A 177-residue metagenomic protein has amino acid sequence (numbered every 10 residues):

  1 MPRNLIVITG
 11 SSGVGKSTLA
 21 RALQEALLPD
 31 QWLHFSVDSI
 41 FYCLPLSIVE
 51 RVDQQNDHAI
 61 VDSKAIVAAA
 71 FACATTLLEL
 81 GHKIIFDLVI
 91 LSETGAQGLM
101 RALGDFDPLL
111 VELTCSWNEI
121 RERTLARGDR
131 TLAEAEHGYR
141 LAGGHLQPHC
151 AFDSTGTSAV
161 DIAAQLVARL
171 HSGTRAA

Functional and structural regions predicted by a protein language model:
I8: Hydrophobic anchor at the beta1->P-loop junction of P-loop NTPases
S11: P-loop (Walker A) phosphate-binding loop of NTP-binding proteins
V14: ATP-binding Walker
S17: Walker A/P-loop
R21-F71: Conserved substrate/cofactor phosphate-moiety recognition/catalytic segment in nucleotide-dependent phosphotransferases
V61-D107: Glycine-rich phosphate-binding loop used to anchor ATP phosphates in small-molecule kinases, encompassing both
G104-R123, F152: Conserved phosphate-donor/acceptor-positioning beta-strand/loop module used by diverse small-molecule
R123-A177: Small-molecule kinase domains that catalyze NTP-dependent phosphoryl transfer to phosphate-bearing small molecules
